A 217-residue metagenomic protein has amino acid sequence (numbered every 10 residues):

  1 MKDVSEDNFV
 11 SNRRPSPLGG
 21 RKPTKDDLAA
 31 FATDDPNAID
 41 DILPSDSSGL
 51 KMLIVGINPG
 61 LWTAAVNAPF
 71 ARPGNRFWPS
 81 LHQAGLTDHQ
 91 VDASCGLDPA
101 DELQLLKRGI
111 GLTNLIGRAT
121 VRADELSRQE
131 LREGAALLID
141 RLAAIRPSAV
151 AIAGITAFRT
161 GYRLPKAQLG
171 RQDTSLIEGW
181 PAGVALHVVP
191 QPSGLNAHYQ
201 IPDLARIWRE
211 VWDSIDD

Functional and structural regions predicted by a protein language model:
M1-G49, R72-P73, S80, R122-I139 (+1 more regions): C-terminal capping/extension of enzyme domains
A38-D46, C95-L106, R141: Short amphipathic alpha-helices and their capping/turn segments at secondary-structure boundaries
K51, R108-T113, V184-A185: Short coil-to-beta-strand
K51-I57: Short, hydrophobic/glycine-enriched beta-strand segments
L61-A64, V121-R122, F158-Y162, L195-H198: Short catalytic/ligand-binding loop motif for oxyanion handling, primarily in non-cytosolic enzymes, centered on
T63-Q129: Short, surface-exposed acidic-centric catalytic microdomains
K107-A167: Internal catalytic-core helix/loop-beta-alpha segment that presents or stabilizes conserved functional determinants
